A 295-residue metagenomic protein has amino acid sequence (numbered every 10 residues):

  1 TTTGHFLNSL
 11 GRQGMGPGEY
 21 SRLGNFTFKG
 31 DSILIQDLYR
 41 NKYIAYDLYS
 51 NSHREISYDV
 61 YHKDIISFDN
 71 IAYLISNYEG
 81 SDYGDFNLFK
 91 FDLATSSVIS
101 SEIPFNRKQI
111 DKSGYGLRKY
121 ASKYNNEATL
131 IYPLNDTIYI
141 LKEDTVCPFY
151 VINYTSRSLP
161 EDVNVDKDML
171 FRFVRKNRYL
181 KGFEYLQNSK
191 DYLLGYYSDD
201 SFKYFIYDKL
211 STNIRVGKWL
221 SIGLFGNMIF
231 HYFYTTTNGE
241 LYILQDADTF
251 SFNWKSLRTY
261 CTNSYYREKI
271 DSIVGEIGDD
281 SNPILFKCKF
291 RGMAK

Functional and structural regions predicted by a protein language model:
T1-L38: Blade-loop segments of beta-propeller domains
T1-T3, Y46-N51, D92-S96, K142-T145 (+2 more regions): Short loop/turn segments that connect beta-strands within beta-propeller blades
G11-E19, S57-D64, F105-I110, I152-S158 (+1 more regions): Short coil/turn segments at the loop-to-beta-strand junctions that recur within blades of beta-propeller repeat folds
Y20-L23, Q36-D85, S100-I110: Asp-box/WD-like beta-propeller blade repeats and closely related beta-sheet repeat scaffolds
Y20-N25, V60-D69, D111-K119, K181-E184 (+1 more regions): Repeated scaffold domains used in trafficking and secretory/extracellular systems, primarily beta-propellers
K29-L38, N70-D82, K123-I140, L180-D199 (+2 more regions): Short beta-strand elements that form the blades of beta-propeller/WD-repeat-like and other beta-sheet-rich scaffold
R40-I44, S81-F89, N135-Y139, D199-I206 (+2 more regions): Structural motif
F149-R175, L210-N238, S251: Conserved blade-ending motifs and adjacent loop-strand segments that build the rim/top face of beta-propeller domains
